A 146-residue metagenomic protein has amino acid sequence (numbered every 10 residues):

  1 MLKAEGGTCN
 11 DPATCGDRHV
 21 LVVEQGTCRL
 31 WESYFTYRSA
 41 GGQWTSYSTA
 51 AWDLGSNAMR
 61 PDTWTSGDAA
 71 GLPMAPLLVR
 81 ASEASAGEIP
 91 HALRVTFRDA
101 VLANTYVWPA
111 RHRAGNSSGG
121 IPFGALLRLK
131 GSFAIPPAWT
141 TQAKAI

Functional and structural regions predicted by a protein language model:
L2-I146: A surface/extracellular/periplasmic glyco- and lipid-processing/surface-interacting theme
